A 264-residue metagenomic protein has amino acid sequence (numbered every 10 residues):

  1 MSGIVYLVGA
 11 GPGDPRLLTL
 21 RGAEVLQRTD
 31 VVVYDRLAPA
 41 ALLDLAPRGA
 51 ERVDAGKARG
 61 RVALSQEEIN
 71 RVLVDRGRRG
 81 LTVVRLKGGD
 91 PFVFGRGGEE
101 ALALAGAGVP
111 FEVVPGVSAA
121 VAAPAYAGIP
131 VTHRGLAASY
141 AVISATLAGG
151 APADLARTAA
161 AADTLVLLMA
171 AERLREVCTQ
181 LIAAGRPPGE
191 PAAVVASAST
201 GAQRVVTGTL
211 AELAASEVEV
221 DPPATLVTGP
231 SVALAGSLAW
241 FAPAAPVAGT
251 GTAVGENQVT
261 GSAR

Functional and structural regions predicted by a protein language model:
M1-P15, L20-V114, A214, E219 (+1 more regions): Class I S-adenosyl-L-methionine
S2-V5, R78-V83, R96, S139 (+1 more regions): A contiguous loop/helix-start segment that scaffolds small-molecule binding in enzyme catalytic cores
P12, L37-P39, A55-V62, V117-A119 (+3 more regions): Short, acidic/turn-prone active-site loops that include or flank metal/cofactor- and phosphate-binding residues
D14, G88-A161, R204-T207, A253 (+1 more regions): Class I SAM-dependent methyltransferase SAM-binding "motif I" and its flanking Rossmann-like core
R21-A23, A46-G49, E68-I69, G98-L102 (+5 more regions): Short, glycine/charged-enriched secondary-structure capping and boundary segments
Y34, K87, P115, S144 (+2 more regions): Short beta-strand/turn micro-motifs composed of small residues that flank or help shape donor/cofactor-binding pockets
A41-L42, G95, V121-A122, E176-V177: Phosphate- and divalent-cation-binding pockets in alpha/beta enzyme and binding domains that engage nucleotide-derived
A50-K57, G108-E112, V131-A138, G185-V194: Short hydrophobic/aromatic-enriched beta-strand-loop microsegments
